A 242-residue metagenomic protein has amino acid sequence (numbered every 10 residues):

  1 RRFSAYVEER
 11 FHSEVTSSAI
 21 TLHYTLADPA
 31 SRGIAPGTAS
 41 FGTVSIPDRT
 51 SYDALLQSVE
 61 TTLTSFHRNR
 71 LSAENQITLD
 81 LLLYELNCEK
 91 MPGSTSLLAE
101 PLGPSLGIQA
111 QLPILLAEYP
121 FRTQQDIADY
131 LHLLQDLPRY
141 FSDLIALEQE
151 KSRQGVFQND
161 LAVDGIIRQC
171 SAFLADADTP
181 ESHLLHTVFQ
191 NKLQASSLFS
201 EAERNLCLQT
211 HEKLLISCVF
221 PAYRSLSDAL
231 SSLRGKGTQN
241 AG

Functional and structural regions predicted by a protein language model:
R1-G242: N-terminal maturation segment of proteins
